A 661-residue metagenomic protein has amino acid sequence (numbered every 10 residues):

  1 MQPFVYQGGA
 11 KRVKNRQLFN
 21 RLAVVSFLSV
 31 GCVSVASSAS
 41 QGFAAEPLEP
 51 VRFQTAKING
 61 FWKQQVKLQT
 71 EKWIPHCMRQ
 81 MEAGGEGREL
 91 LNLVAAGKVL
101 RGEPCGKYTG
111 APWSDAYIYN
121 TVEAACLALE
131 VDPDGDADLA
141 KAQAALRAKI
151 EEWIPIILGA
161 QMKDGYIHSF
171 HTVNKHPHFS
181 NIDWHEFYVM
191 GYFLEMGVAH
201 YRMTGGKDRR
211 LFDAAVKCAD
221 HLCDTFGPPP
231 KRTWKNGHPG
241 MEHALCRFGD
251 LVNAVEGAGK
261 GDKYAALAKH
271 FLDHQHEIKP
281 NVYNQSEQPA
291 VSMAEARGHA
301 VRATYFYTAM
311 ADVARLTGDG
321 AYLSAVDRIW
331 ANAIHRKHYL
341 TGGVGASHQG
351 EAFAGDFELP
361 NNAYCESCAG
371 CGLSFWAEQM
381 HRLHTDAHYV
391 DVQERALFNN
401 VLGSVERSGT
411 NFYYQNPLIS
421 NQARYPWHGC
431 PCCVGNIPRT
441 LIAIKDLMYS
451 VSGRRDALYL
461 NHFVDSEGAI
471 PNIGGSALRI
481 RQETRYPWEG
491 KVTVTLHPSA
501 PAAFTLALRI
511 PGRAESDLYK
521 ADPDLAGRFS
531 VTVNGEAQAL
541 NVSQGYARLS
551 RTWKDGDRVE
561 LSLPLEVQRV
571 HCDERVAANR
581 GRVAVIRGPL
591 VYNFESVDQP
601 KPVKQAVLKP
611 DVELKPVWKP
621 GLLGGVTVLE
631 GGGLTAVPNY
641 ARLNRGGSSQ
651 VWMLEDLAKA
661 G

Functional and structural regions predicted by a protein language model:
M1-F19: N-terminal secretory signal peptides that target proteins for export/translocation
A23-S34: Bacterial N-terminal signal peptides
C32-A45: Bacterial Sec-dependent signal peptides at the C-terminal "C-region" and cleavage site
G42-A144, A148, P177-G205, P239-D262 (+2 more regions): Aromatic (Trp/Tyr) and acidic
G165-N174, A214, T233-E242, L340-E351 (+1 more regions): Short, solvent-exposed turn/loop segments enriched in Gly/Ser/Thr/Pro and often Arg
V173-F187, L194, L211-K235: Asp-box/WD-like beta-propeller blade repeats and closely related beta-sheet repeat scaffolds
V326, D391-N399, S404-H497, L518-V533 (+5 more regions): C-terminal beta-rich recognition modules with glycine/proline-rich loops and embedded aromatic residues
